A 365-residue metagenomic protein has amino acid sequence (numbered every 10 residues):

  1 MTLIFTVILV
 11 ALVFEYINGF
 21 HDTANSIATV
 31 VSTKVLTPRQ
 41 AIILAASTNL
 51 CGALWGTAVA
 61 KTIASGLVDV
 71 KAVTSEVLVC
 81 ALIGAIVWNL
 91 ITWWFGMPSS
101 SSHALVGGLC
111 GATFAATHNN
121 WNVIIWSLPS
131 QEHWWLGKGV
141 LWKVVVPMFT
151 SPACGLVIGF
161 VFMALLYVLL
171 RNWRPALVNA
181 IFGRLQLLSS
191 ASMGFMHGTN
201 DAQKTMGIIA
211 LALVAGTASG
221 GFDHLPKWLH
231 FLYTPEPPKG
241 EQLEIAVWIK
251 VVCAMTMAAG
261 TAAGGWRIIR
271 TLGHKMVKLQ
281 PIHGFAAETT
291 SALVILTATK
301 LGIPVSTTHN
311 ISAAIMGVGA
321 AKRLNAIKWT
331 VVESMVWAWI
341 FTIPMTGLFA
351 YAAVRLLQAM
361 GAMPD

Functional and structural regions predicted by a protein language model:
M1-D365: Multi-pass alpha-helical transmembrane bundle typical of ion/small-solute transporters and intramembrane aspartyl
